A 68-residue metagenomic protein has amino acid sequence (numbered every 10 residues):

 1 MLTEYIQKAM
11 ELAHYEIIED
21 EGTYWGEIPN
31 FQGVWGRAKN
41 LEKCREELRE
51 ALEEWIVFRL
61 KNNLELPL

Functional and structural regions predicted by a protein language model:
M1-H14, E46-L68: Short, charged, surface-exposed hinge/linker loops at domain edges that act as mobile lids or interdomain connectors
E11, G22, Q32-V34: Short acidic/polar mixed-charge low-complexity motifs
E16-N30: Short aromatic-glycine-(Arg/Gly/Cys) micro-motifs in beta-strand/loop hairpins
P29, G33, L64: Flexible, active-site-adjacent loop/turn segments at secondary-structure boundaries
Q32-K43: A short, exposed loop/beta-hairpin motif centered on an aromatic-Gly-Thr core
